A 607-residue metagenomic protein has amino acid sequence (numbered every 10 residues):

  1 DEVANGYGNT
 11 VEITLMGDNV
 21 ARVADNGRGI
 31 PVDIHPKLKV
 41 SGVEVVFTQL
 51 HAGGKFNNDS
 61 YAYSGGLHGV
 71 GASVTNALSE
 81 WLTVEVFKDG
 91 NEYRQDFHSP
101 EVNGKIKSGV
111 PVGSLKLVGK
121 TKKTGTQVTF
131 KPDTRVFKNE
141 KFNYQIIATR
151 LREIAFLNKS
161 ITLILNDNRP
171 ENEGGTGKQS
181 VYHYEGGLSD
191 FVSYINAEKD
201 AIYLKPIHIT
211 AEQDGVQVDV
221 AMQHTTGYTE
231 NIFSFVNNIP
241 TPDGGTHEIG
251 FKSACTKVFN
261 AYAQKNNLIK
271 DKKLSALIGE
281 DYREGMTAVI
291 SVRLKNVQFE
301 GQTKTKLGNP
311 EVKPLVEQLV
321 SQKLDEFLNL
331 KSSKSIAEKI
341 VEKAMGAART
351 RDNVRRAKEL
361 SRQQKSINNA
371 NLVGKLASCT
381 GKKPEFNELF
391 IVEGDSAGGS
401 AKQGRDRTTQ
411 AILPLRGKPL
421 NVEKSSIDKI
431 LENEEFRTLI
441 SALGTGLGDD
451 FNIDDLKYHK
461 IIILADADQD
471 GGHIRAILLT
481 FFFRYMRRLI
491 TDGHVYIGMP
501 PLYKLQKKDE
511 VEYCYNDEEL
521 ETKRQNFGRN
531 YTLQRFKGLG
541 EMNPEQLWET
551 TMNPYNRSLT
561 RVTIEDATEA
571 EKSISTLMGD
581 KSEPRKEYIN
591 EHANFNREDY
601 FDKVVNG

Functional and structural regions predicted by a protein language model:
D1-V20, A24-N26, V45, Q49 (+8 more regions): GHKL-family ATPase ATP-binding module
N5-Y7, V32-P36, K402, I474: Conserved ATPase-coupling elements of RecA-like P-loop NTPase cores
P31-K37, F137, P240-T246, V312 (+1 more regions): Flexible beta-alpha connector loops of hexameric P-loop NTPases
D33-G53: Short conserved segment of the HATPase_c
P36-L38, T305, G404-R407, A476-L478: Short, glycine/charged-enriched secondary-structure capping and boundary segments
L38-S41, V70, T246, E434 (+1 more regions): A generic structural signal for residues located within well-ordered alpha-helices of large catalytic or ligand-binding
K39-V43, Y144, R475, L479: Amphipathic alpha-helical segments in well-structured domains
R349-N368, K383-E388, G399, Q403-R405 (+1 more regions): C-terminal interaction appendages of subunits in large macromolecular complexes
